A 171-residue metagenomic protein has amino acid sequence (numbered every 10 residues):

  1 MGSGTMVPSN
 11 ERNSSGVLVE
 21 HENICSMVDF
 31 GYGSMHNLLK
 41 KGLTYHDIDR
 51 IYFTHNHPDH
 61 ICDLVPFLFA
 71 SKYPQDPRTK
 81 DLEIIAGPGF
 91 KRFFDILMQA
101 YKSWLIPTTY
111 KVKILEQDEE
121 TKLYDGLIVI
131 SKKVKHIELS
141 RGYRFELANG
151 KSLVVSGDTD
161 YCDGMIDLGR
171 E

Functional and structural regions predicted by a protein language model:
M1-K41, R141-G157: Conserved beta-strand hairpin/beta-sheet module of binuclear metal-dependent hydrolase folds, prominently
S3-G4, G33, N56, G89 (+2 more regions): Active-site metal-binding loops of divalent metal-dependent hydrolases
V7-S9, D76, H136-I137: Short glycine/serine/proline-enriched coil/turn segments at secondary-structure junctions
L18-E20, K113-E171: Metal-dependent phosphodiesterase/nuclease catalytic metal-binding core
G33-I85: Active-site metal-binding motif and surrounding structural segment of the metallo-beta-lactamase
H36, C62, R92-D95, D163 (+1 more regions): Alpha-helical elements of the RecA-like P-loop NTPase motor core of helicases
L43-H46, K80, T108-Y110, D125 (+1 more regions): Structured loop/turn residues at beta-strand edges in well-structured enzyme cores
P77-D81, K91-I114: Active-site neighborhood of divalent metal-dependent phosphoester bond hydrolases
